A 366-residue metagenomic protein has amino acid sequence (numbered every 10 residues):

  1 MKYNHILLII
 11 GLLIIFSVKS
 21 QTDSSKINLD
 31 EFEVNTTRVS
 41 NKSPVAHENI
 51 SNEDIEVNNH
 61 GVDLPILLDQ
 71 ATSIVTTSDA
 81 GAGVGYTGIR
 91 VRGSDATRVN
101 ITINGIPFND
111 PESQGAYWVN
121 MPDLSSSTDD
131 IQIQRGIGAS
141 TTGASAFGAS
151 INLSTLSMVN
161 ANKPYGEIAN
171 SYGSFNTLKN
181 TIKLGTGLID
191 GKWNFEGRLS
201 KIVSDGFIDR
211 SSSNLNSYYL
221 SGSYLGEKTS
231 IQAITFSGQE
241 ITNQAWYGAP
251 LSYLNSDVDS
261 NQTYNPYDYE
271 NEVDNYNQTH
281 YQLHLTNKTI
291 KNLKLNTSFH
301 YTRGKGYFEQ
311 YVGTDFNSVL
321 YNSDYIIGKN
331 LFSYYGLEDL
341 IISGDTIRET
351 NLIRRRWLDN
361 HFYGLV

Functional and structural regions predicted by a protein language model:
K26-G61, G88: N-terminal periplasmic "start-of-domain" segments of outer-membrane beta-barrel proteins
T37, G136, S154, A169-F175 (+3 more regions): Outer-membrane beta-barrel pore domains and translocons
L64-L67, T87-R90, T102, W118-D123 (+3 more regions): N-terminal periplasmic accessory domains that precede and gate Gram-negative outer-membrane beta-barrel machines
P65-P107, D129: Extracytoplasmic beta-strand/coil segments of soluble accessory domains associated with Gram-negative outer-membrane
P107-R135, S154, Y253-L254: Short acidic/polar hinge/loop motifs at secondary-structure boundaries that mediate gating or recognition
Y172-V203, I208-A245, V273-N277, Y281-T289: Transmembrane beta-barrel wall of Gram-negative outer-membrane proteins
K228-T279, G304-Y311, R356-L358: Flexible loop and strand-edge segments within Gram-negative outer membrane beta-barrel domains
D268-Q310, E349-V366: Outer-membrane beta-barrel transmembrane strands
